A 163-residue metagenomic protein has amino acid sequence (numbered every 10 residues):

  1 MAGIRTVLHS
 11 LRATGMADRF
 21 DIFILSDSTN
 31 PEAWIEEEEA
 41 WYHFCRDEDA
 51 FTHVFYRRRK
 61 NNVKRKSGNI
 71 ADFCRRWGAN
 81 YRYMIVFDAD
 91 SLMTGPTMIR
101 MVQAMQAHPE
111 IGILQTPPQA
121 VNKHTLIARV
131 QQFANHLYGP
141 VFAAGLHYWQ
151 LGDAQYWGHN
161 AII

Functional and structural regions predicted by a protein language model:
M1-I163: Internal catalytic domains of large membrane-associated glycosyltransferases
